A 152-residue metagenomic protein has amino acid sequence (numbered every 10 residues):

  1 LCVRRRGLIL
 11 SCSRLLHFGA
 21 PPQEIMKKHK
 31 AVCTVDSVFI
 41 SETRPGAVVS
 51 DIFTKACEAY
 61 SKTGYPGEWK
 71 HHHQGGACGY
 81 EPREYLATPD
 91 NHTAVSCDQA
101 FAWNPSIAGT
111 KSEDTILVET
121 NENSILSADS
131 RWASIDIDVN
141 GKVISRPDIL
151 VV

Functional and structural regions predicted by a protein language model:
L1-V152: Active-site neighborhoods and metal-handling regions in enzymes and metal-associated proteins
